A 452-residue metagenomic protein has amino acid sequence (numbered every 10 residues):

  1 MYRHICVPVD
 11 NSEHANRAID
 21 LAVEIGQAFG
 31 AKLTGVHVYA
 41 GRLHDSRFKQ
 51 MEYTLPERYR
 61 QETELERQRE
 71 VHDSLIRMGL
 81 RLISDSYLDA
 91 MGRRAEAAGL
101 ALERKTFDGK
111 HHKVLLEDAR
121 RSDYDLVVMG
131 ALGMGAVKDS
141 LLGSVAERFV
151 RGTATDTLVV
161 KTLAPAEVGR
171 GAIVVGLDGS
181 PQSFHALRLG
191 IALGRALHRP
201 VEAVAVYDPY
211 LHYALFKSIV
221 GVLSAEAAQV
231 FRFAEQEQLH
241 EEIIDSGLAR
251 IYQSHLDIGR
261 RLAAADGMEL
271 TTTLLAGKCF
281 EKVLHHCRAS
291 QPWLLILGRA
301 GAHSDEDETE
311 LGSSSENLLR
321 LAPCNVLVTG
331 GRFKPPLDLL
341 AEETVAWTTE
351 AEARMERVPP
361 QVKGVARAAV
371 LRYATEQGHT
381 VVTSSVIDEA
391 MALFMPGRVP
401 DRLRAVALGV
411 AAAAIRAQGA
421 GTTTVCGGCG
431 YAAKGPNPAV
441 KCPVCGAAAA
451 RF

Functional and structural regions predicted by a protein language model:
M1-E70, L100-E103, G171-Q238, T271 (+1 more regions): Small/aliphatic-rich secondary-structure junction motif
N11, G109-K113, E117-R120, L126-R148 (+3 more regions): Glycine-rich, Arg-bearing micro-motifs that act as flexible, cationic patches
H14, A40-S46, Q50-M51, L65-E66 (+2 more regions): Structural beta-alpha unit
Y373-F394, R402-L403, A407: Conserved C-terminal helix/linker of AAA+ ATPases
G421-T423, A439: Residues immediately within or flanking Cys/His clusters that coordinate Zn2+ in small zinc-binding modules
C426-C429, C442-C445: Short cysteine-rich clusters marking metal-coordination/redox-active sites
A433-K441: Short linker/helix segments within small regulatory modules
G446-F452: Short Cys/His-rich micro-motifs in 6-15 aa windows
